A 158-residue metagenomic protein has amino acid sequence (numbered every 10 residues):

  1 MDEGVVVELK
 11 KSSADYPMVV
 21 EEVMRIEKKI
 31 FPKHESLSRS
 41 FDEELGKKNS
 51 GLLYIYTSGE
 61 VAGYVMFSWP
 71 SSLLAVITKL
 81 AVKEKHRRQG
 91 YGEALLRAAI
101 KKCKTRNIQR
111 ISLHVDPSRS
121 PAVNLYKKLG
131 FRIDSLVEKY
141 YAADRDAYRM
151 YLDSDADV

Functional and structural regions predicted by a protein language model:
G4-K85, L96-A98, K102, R106 (+1 more regions): Acetyl-CoA-dependent GNAT
F31, Y64, H86, L125 (+2 more regions): Conserved hydrophobic/aromatic "anchor" residues that stabilize well-ordered secondary structure elements
D42, S118, Y141: Positions that flank functional sites
V82, R88-K101, S120, N124-K128: Conserved acetyl-CoA-binding loop-helix of GNAT-fold acetyltransferases
Q89, E93, V137-E138, D146-Y148 (+1 more regions): Acyl-donor (CoA/ACP) binding surface of acyl/acetyltransferases
S112-V115, K127, R132-Y148: Conserved catalytic-core motifs of GNAT/GCN5-like acyltransferases
